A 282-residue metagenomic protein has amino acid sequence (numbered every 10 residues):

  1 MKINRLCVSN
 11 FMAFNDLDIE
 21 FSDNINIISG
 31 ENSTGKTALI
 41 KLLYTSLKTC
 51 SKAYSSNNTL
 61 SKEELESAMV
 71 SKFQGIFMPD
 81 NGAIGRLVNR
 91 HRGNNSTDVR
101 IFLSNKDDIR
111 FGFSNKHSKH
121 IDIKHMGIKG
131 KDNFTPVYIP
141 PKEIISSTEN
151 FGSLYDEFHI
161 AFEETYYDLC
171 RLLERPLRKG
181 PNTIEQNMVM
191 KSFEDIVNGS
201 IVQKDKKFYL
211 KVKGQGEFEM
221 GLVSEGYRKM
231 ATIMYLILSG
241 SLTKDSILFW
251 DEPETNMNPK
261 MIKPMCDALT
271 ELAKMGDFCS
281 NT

Functional and structural regions predicted by a protein language model:
M1-K52, L210-T282: Switch/communication elements of ASCE P-loop NTPase nucleotide-binding domains
N4-C7, T49-D245, A268: Phosphate-coordinating catalytic segments in nucleotide- and nucleic-acid-processing enzymes
